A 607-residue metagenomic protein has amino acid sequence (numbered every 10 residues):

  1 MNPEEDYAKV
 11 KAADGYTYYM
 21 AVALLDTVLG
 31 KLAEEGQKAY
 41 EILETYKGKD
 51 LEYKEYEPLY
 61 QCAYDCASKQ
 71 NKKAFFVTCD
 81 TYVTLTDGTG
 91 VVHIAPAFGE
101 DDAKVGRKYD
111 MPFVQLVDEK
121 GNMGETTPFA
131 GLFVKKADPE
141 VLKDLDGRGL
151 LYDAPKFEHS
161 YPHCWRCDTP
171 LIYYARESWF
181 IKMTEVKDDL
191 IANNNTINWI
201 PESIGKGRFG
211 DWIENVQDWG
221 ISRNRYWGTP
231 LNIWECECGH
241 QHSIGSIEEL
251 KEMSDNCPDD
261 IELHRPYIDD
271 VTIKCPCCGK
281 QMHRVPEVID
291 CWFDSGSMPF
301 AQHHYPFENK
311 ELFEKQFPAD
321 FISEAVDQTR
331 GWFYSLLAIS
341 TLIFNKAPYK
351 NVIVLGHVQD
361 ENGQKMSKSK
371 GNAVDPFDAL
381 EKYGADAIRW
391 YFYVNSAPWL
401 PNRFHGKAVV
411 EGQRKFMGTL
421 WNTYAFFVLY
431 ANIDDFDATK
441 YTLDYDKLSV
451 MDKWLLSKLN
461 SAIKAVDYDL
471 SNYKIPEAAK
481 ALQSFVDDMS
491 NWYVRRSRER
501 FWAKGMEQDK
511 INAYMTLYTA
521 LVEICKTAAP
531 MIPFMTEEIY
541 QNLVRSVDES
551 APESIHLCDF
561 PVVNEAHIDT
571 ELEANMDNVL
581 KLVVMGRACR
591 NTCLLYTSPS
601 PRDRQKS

Functional and structural regions predicted by a protein language model:
E4-Y18, E34, D50-E55, Y64-C66 (+9 more regions): Residue patterns forming the tRNA-binding/recognition surfaces of aminoacyl-tRNA synthetases and related DALR
Y46-Y82, A175-I191, G279-F307: Conserved oxyanion/phosphate-binding beta-strand-loop segments in alpha/beta enzyme cores
K72-V83, Q115-L116, D189-A192, P299-Q316 (+7 more regions): Active-site-adjacent bridging/hinge elements
R107-L116, K143-D153, N224, P276-H283 (+10 more regions): Secondary-structure transition/capping motifs at alpha-helix termini and the adjoining loop/turn into the next element
Y109-K120, R225-W227, I244-P401: Alpha-helical recognition segments enriched in aromatics with Gly/Pro capping that present substrate-recognition
V216, W292, G296, L336-L337 (+7 more regions): Short alpha-helical scaffolding segments that buttress acidic/His motifs in well-ordered protein cores
D434-K464, R495-M585: Acidic, turn-prone loop/beta-hairpin segments
Y596-Q605: Conserved small/polar residues in nucleotide/adenosyl-binding loops
